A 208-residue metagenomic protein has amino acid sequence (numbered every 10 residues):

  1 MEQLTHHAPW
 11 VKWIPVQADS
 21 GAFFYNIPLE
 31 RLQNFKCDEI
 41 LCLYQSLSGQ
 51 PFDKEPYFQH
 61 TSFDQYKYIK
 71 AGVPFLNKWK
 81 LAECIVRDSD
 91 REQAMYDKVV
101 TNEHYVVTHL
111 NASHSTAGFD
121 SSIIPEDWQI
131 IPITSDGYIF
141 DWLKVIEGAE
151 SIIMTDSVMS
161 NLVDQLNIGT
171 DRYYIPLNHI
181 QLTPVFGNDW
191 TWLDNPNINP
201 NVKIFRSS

Functional and structural regions predicted by a protein language model:
M1-S208: Catalytic machinery of carbohydrate-active enzymes, primarily nucleotide-sugar-dependent glycosyltransferases
